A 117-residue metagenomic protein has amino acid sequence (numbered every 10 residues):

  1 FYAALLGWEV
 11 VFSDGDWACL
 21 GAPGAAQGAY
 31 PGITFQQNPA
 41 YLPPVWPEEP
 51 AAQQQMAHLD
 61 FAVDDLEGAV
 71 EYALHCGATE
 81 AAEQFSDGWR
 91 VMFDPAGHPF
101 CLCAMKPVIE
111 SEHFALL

Functional and structural regions predicted by a protein language model:
Y2: Terminal peptide-recognition signature
W8-H58, V70-P95, M105-L117: Vicinal oxygen chelate
D60-A62: Short hydrophobic/aromatic beta-strand micro-patches that form the beta-sheet surface supporting nucleotide- or nucleic
